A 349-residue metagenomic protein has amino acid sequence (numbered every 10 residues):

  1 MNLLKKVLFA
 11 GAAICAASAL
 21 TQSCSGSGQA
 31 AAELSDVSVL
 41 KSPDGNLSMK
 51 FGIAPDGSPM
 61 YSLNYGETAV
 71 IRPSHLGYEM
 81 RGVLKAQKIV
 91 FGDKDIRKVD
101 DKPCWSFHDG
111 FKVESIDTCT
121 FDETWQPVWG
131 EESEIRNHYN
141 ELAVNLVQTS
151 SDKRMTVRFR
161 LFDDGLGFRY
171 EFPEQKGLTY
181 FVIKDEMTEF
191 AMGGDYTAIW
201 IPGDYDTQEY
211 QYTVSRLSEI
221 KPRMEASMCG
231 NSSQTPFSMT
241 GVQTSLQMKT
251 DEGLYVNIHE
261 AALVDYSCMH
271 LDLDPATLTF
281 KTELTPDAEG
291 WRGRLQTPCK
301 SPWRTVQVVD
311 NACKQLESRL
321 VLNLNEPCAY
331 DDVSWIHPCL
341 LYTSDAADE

Functional and structural regions predicted by a protein language model:
M1-F9: Bacterial N-terminal signal peptides that target proteins for export
A10-A19: Bacterial N-terminal signal peptides
Q22-S23: C-terminal motif of bacterial Sec signal peptides marking the signal peptidase cleavage site
G26-E33: Bacterial Sec signal peptide processing site at the extreme N-terminus
S35-D331: N-terminal accessory beta-strand-rich subdomains and adjacent acidic, glycine-rich linkers that precede catalytic cores
P327-L341: Mobile, glycine- and charge-enriched loop segments and immediately flanking short secondary-structure elements within
Y342-E349: Conserved small/polar residues in nucleotide/adenosyl-binding loops
